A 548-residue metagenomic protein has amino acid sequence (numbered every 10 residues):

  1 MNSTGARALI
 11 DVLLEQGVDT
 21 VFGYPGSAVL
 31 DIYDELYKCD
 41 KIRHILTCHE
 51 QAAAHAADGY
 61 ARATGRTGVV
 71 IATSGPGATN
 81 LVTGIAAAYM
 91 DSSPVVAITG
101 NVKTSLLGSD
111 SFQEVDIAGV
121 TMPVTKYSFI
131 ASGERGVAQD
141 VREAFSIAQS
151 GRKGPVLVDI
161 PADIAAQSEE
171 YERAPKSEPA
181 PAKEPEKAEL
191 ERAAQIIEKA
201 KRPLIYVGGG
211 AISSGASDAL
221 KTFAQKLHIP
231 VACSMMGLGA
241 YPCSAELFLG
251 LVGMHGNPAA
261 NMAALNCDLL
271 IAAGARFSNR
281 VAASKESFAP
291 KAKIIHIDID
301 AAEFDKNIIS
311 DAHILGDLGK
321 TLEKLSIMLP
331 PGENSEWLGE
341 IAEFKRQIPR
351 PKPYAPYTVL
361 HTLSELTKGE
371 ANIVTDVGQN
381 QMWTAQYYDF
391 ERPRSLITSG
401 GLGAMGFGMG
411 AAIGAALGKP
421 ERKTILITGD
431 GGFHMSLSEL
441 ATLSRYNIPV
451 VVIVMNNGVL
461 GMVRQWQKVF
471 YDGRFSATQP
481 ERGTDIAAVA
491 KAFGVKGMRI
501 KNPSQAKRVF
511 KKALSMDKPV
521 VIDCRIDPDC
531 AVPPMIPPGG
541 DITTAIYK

Functional and structural regions predicted by a protein language model:
M1-L329, L366-G369, P449-V452, F470-D472 (+3 more regions): N-terminal alpha/beta PP-like core and its mobile active-site loop of ThDP/TPP-dependent enzymes
A6-I10, L14-V18, I32-C39, E340-A415: Active-site diphosphate/adenylate-binding microenvironment
G26, S214, G316-G319, P353 (+3 more regions): Conserved structured core elements
V29, E50-H55, N380-M382, N502-A506: Short acidic loop-to-helix transition motifs that present clustered carboxylates
I98, L106-L107, F112-Q113, D305-N307 (+3 more regions): Thiamine diphosphate
L157, H296, V374, I427-T428: Generic enzyme active-site microenvironment
A162-A165, N380, P528: Short, internal active-site loops enriched in acidic
R173, A194-Q195, K291-V377, P503-K507 (+2 more regions): Phosphate/pyrophosphate-binding active-site segments
